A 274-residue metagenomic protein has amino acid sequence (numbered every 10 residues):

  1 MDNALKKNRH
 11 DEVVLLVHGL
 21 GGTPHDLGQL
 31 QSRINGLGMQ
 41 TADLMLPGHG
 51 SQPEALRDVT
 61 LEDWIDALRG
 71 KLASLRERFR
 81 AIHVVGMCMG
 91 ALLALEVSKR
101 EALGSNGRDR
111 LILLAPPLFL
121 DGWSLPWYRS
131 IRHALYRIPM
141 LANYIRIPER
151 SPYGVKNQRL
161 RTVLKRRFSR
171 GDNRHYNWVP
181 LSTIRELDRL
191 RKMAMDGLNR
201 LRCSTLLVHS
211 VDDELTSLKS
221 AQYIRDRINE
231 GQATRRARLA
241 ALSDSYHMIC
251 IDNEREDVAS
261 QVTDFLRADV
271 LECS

Functional and structural regions predicted by a protein language model:
D2-Q52: Short, surface-exposed "cap/lid" segments of acyl-processing enzymes
Q52-R78, H83: Catalytic nucleophile-loop/oxyanion-hole region of alpha/beta-hydrolase and closely related hydrolase-like folds
G86-G90, A94: Gly/Ala-rich beta-loop-alpha elbow adjacent to hydrolase catalytic centers
L111-I138, T183: Flexible "cap/lid" loop of the alpha/beta hydrolase fold
V179-G197: Active-site nucleophile elbow and catalytic-triad environment of alpha/beta-hydrolase enzymes
L201, L207-H209, D213: Short beta-strand/loop motif that positions the catalytic acidic residue of the alpha/beta-hydrolase fold
E214-Y223: Conserved alpha/beta-hydrolase "acid-adjacent" motif
R236-S274: Catalytic active-site module of serine/aspartate enzymes centered on a nucleophile-bearing elbow/loop
